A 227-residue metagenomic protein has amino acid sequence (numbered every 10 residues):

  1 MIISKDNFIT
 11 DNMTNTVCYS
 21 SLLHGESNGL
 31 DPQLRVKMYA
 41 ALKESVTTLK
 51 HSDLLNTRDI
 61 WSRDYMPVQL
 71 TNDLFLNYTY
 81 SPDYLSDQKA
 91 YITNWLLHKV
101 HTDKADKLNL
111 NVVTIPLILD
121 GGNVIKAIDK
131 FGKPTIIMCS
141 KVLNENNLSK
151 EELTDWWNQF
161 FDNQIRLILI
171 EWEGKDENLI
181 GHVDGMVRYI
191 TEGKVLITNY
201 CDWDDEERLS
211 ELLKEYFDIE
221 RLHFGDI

Functional and structural regions predicted by a protein language model:
M1-I227: Histidine/cysteine-enriched polar flanking segments
